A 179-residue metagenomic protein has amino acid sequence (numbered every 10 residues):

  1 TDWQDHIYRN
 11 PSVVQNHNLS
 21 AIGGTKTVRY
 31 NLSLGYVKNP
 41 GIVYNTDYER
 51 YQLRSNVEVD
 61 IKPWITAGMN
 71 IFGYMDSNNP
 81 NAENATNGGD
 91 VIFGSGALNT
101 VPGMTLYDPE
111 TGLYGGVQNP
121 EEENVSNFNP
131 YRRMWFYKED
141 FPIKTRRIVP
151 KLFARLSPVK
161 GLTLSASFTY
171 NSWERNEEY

Functional and structural regions predicted by a protein language model:
T1, G41-Y48, Q52, N56-V149 (+1 more regions): Surface-exposed loop/interface segments of Gram-negative outer-membrane beta-barrel transport/assembly proteins
T1-S20, S33-V43: Short strand-turn segments of transmembrane beta-barrel domains in outer membranes, especially the first one or two
R9, V13, D140-R146, P150 (+2 more regions): Catalytic cores of large soluble enzymes that bind and process phosphate-bearing ligands
V14, T25-K26, K62, T66 (+1 more regions): Outer-membrane beta-barrel channels and translocator barrels
L19-G23, L53-V59, P150-L156: Residues on the lipid-exposed face of transmembrane beta-strands in outer-membrane beta-barrel proteins
T25-V28, G35-V37: Short connector loops/turns at beta-strand edges and beta->alpha or beta->beta junctions
N31-S33, G68: Periplasmic plug
L162: An active-site-proximal structural segment forming one wall of the substrate-binding cleft that immediately precedes
